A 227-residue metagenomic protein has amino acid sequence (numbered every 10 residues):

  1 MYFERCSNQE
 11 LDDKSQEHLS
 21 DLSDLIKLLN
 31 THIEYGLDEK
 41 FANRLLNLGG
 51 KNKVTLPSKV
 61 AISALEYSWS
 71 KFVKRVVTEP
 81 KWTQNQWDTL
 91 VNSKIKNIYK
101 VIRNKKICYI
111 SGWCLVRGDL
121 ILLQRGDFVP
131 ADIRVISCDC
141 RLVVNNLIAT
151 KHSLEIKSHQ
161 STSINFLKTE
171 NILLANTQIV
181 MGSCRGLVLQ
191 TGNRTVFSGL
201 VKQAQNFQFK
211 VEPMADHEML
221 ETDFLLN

Functional and structural regions predicted by a protein language model:
M1-N227: Conserved cytosolic headpiece of P-type ATPases
